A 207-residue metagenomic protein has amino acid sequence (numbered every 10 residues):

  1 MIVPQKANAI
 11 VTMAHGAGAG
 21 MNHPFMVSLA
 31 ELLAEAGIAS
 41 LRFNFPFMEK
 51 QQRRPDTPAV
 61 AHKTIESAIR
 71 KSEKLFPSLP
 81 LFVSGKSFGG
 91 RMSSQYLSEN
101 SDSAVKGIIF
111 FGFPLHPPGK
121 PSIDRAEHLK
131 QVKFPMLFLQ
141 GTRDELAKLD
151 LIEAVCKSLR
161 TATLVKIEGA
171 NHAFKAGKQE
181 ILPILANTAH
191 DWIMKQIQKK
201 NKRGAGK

Functional and structural regions predicted by a protein language model:
M1-L81, Q95, G177: Serine-hydrolase catalytic machinery in alpha/beta-hydrolase-like enzymes
T12-G16, G112, Q140: The conserved beta1-alpha1 loop
F45-Q51, P114, E168-A170: Short beta-to-alpha linker loops that shape the active-site pocket of alpha/beta-hydrolase fold enzymes
I65-Q131: Primarily recognizes the serine-hydrolase "nucleophile elbow" in alpha/beta-hydrolase and SGNH/GDSL folds
V132, F138-Q140, D144: Short beta-strand/loop motif that positions the catalytic acidic residue of the alpha/beta-hydrolase fold
R143-L146, H172: Acidic catalytic loop of the alpha/beta-hydrolase fold
S158-A173: Catalytic histidine neighborhood in serine/cysteine hydrolases with alpha/beta-hydrolase-type architecture
A170-P183: Catalytic histidine-centered segment of alpha/beta-hydrolase-like enzymes
